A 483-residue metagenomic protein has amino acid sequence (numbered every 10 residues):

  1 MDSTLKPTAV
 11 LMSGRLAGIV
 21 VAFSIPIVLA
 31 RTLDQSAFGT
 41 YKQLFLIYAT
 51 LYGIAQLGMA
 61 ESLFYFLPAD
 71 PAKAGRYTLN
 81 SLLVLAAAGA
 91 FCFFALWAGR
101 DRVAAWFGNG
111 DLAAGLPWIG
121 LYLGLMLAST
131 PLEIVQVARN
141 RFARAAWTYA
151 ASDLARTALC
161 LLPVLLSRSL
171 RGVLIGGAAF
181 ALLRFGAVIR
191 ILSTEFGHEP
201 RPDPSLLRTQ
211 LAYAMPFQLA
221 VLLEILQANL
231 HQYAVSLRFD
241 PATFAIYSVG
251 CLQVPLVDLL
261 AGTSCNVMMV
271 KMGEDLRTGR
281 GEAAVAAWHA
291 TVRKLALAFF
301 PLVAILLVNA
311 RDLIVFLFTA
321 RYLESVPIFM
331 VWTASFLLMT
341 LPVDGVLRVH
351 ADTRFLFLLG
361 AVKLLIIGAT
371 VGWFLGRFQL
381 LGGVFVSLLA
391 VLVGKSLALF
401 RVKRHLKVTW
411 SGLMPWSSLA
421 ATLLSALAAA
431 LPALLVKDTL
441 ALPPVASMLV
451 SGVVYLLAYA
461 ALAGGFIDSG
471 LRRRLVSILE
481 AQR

Functional and structural regions predicted by a protein language model:
M1-T4, A143, L170-R171, G186-A228 (+4 more regions): Interhelical loop/hinge segments that connect adjacent transmembrane helices in multipass membrane
D2-A60, V84, A88-W97, Y122 (+4 more regions): Signature of the first transmembrane helix
P7-A22, S152, V173-V188, L192 (+6 more regions): Transmembrane helical elements of multi-pass membrane transporters/channels
A22, I27, A55-A72, V137-A138 (+3 more regions): Helix-loop junctions and terminal segments of transmembrane helices in multi-pass membrane transport/translocation
Y52, L83-L223, A228-N229: Hydrophobic transmembrane helix module of multi-pass membrane transport proteins
F66-A69, L125-T148, T333-V362: Membrane-interface junctions at transmembrane-helix termini in multi-pass inner-membrane proteins
P117, A146-T194, Y213, A361-A369 (+4 more regions): Hydrophobic alpha-helical transmembrane segments
T409-S411, A433-R483: Membrane-proximal transmembrane or re-entrant/amphipathic helices at the cytosolic face
